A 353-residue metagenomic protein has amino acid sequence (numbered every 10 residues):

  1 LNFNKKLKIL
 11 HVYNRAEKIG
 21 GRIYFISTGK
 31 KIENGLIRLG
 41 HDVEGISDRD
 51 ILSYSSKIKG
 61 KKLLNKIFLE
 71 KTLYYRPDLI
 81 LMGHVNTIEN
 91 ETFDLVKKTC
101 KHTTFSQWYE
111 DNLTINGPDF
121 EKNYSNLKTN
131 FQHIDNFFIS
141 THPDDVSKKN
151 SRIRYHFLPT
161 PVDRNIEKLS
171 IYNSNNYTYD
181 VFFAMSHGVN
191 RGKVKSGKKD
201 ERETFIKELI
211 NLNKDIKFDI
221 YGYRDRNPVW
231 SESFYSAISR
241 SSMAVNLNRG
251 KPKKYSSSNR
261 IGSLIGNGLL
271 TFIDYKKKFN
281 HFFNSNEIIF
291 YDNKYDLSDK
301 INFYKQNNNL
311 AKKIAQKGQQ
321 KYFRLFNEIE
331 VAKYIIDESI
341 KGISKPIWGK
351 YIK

Functional and structural regions predicted by a protein language model:
N2-L63, I67, Y75, H84-E91 (+3 more regions): Nucleotide-sugar donor-binding catalytic core of glycosyltransferases
L7, G83-H84, K97-F105: Short, conserved structural micro-motifs that define repeat-unit consensus positions and nucleotide-binding loops
L52, S106-F120: A short, histidine- and acid-enriched strand-loop-helix "catalytic/donor-clamping" loop that lines the nucleotide-sugar
T72, R76-I80: Proline-aspartate-enriched helix->loop->beta-strand connector
T72-L73, V96-K97, F131, I238 (+1 more regions): Short hydrophobic patches on amphipathic alpha-helices that form coiled-coil/helix-mediated interaction surfaces
I115-D119, I166-I171, D299-I301: Short, charged, surface-exposed secondary-structure boundary motifs
I288-K294, Y304-N308: Conserved acidic donor-binding segment of nucleotide-sugar-dependent glycosyltransferases
K300-K353: C-terminal amphipathic helix plus adjacent low-complexity, charged tail appended to glycosyltransferase catalytic
